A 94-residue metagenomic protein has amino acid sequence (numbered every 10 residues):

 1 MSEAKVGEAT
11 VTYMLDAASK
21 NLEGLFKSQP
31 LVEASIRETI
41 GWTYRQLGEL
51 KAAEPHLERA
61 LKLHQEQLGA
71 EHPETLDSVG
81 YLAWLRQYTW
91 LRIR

Functional and structural regions predicted by a protein language model:
M1-D77, T89-L91: Charged/polar helix/coil "stalk" or linker segments at domain boundaries
W84-R94: Cationic, amphipathic, low-complexity alpha-helical segments enriched in hydrophobics plus arginine/proline
